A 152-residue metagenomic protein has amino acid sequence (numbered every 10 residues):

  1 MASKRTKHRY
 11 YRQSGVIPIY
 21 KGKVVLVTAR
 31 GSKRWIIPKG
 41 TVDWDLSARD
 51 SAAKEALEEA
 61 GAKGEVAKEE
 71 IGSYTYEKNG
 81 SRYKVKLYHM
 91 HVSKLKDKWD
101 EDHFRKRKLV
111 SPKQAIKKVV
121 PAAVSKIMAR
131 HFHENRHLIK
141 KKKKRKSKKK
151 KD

Functional and structural regions predicted by a protein language model:
A2-P38: N-terminal strand-loop-strand
R5-K7, K21, V66-E69, H89: Sequence/structural signature of beta-propeller domains
R12-S14, G22, Y83-K86, R105: Change "...and in nucleic-acid phosphodiester-cleaving endonucleases..." to "...and in nucleic-acid processing enzymes
K23-V24, S32-R34, D43-W44, V92-K96: Short, charged/polar surface micro-motifs in flexible loops or helix N-caps
I37-I71: The catalytic Nudix box helix
S73-K98, K108-P112, A123, R130 (+1 more regions): Active-site-adjacent beta-strand/loop module that shapes the phosphate/pyrophosphate-binding cleft
K117-D152: Charged phosphate-binding loop/patch that engages nucleotide di/tri-phosphates or the phosphate backbone of nucleic
